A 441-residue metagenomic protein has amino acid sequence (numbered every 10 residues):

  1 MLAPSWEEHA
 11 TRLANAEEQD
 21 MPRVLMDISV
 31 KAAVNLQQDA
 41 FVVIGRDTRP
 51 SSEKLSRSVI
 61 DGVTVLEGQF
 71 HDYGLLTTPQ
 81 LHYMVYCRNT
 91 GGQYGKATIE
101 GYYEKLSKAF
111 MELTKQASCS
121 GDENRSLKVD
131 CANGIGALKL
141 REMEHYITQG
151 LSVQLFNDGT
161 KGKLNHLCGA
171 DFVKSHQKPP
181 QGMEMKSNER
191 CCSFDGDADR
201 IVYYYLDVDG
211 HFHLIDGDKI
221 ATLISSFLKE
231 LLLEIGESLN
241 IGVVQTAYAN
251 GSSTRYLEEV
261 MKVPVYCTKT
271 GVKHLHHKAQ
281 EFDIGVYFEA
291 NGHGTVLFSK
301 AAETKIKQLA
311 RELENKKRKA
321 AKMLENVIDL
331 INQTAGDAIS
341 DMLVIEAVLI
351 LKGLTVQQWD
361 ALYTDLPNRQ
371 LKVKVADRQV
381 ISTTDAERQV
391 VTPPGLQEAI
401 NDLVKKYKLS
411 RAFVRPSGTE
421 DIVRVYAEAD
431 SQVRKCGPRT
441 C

Functional and structural regions predicted by a protein language model:
M1-V59, V65-L66, Y83-L127, V380 (+1 more regions): An N-terminal, well-structured beta->alpha segment
V34, M183, C192-S193, V414-G418: Replace "in large, NTP-powered and nucleic-acid-processing enzymes" with "in large, NTP-powered factors and other
Q37-D39, L76-T78, G196-A198, N291-G292 (+1 more regions): Short Gly/Ser/Thr- and Asp/Glu-enriched loop/turn motifs at secondary-structure junctions
S51, G68-F70, G74-L75, G95-K352 (+1 more regions): Phosphate-binding chemistry for phosphorylated carbohydrates and sugar-nucleotides
S52, S56, I60, T78 (+4 more regions): Short, highly selective alpha-helical patches that border small-molecule cofactor pockets in redox/cofactor-processing
M323-V327, T334, V348-C441: Catalytic-core signal marking the mid-to-C-terminal active-site face
